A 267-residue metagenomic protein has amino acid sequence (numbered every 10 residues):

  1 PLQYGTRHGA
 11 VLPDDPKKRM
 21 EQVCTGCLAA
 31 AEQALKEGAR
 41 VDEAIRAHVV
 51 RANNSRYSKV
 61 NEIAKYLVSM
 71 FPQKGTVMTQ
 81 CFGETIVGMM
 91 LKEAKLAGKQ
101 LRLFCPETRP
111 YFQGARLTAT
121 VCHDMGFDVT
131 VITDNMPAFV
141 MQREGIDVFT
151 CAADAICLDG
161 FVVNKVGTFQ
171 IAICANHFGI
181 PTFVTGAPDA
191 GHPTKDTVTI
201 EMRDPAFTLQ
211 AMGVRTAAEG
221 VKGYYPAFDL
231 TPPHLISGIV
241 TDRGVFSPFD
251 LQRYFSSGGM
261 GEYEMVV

Functional and structural regions predicted by a protein language model:
P1-H8, G38-D42, K59, R143-C151: Acidic-glycine-rich active-site phosphate/pyrophosphate-binding loop
P1-L28, E43: Conserved "HGTGT" condensation-loop signature of ketosynthase/thiolase-family condensing enzymes that catalyze
V11-M20, K74-V77, C157-F161: A short glycine/serine-rich beta->alpha loop
K17-T25, Q80-C81, F112-Q113, V162-F169: Short, conserved micro-motifs enriched in small and acidic residues
T25-A29, K65, I173: A broad detector of short, well-ordered amphipathic alpha-helices that serve as recognition/interaction surfaces
G26-Q33, T231: N-terminal low-complexity or amphipathic/hydrophobic leaders
E32-V131: N-terminal active-site beta-alpha-beta segment that forms phosphate/nucleotide-binding and substrate-recognition loops
T108-V267: Conserved phosphate- and dinucleotide-binding cores of soluble alpha/beta proteins, encompassing both enzyme active
